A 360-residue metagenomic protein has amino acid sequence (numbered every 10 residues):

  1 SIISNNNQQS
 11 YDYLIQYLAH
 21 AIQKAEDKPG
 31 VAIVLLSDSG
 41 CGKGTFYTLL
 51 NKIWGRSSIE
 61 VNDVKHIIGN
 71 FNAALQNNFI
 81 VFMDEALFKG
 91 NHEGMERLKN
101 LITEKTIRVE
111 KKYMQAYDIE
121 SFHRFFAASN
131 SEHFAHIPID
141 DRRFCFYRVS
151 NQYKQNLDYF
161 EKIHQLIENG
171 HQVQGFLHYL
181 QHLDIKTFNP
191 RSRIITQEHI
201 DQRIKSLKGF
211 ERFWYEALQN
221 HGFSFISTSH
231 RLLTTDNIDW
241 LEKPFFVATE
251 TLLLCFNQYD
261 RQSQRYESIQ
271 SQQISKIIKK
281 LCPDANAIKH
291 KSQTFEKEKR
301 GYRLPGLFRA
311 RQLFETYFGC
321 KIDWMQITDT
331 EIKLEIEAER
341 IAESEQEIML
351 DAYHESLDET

Functional and structural regions predicted by a protein language model:
S1-F82, A86, G94, C145 (+1 more regions): P-loop NTPase catalytic core of nucleic-acid-dependent motor ATPases
Q8, K28-A32, L36, L49 (+2 more regions): Phosphate-handling catalytic cores of nucleic-acid transaction enzymes
D38-S39, K186-T360: DNA transaction DNA-binding modules
F71-Q76, E110-A128: AAA+/SF3 P-loop NTPase mechanochemical coupling elements
F79-I102, F134-D141: Conserved AAA+/SF3 P-loop NTPase catalytic/coupling segment centered on the Walker-B
M95-Y117: Conserved catalytic/switch belt of AAA+ P-loop NTPases
H136-Y153: A short helix-turn-beta junction within AAA+ P-loop NTPase domains corresponding to the substrate/partner-engaging
Y153-E168: Conserved phosphate-binding loops in nucleotide/dinucleotide-binding enzymes
